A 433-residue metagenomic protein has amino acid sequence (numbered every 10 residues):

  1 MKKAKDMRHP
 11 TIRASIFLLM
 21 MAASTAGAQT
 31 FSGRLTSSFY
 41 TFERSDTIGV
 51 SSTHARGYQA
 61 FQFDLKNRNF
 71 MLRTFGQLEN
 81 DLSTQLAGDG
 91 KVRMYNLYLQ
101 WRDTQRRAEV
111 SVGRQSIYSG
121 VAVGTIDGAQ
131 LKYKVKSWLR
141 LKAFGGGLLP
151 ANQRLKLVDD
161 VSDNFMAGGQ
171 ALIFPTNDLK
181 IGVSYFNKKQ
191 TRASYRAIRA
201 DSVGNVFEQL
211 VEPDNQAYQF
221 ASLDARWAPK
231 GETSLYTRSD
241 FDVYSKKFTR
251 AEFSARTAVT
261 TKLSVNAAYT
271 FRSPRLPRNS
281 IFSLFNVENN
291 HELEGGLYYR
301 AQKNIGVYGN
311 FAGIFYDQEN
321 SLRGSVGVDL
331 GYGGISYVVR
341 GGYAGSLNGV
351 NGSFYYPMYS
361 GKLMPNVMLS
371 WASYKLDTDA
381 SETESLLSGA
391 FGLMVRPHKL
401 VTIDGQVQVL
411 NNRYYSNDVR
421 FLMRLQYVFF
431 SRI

Functional and structural regions predicted by a protein language model:
M1-A4, L141: Generic cytosolic/nucleocytoplasmic N-terminal low-complexity/intrinsically disordered segments
K3-I16: Bacterial N-terminal signal peptides that target proteins for export
L18-G27: Hydrophobic h-region of N-terminal signal peptides that target proteins for export in Gram-negative bacteria
A28-I433: Gram-negative and organellar
